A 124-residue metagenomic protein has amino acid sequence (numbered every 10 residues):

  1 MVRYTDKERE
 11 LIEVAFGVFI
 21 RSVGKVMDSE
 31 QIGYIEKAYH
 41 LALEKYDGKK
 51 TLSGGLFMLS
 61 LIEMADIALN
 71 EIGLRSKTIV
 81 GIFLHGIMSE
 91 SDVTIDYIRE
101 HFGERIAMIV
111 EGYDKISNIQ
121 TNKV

Functional and structural regions predicted by a protein language model:
M1-V124: Active-site helical microenvironments for divalent-metal-assisted chemistry
